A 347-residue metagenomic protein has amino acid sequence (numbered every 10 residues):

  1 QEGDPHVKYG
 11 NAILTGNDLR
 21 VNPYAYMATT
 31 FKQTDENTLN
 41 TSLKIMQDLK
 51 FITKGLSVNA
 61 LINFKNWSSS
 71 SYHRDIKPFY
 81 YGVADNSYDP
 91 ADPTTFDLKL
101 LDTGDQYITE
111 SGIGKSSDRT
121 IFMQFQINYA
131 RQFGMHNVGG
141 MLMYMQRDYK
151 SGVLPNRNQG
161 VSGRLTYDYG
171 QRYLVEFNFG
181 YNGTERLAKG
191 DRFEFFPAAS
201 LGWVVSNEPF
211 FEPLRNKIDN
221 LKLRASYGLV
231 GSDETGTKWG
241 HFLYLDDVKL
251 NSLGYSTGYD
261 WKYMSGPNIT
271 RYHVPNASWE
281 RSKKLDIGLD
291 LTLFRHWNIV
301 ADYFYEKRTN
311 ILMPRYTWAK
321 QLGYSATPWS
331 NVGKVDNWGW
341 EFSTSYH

Functional and structural regions predicted by a protein language model:
Q1-Y9, I13-D75, A84-H347: Extracellular/periplasmic, surface-exposed regions of secreted and cell-surface proteins
